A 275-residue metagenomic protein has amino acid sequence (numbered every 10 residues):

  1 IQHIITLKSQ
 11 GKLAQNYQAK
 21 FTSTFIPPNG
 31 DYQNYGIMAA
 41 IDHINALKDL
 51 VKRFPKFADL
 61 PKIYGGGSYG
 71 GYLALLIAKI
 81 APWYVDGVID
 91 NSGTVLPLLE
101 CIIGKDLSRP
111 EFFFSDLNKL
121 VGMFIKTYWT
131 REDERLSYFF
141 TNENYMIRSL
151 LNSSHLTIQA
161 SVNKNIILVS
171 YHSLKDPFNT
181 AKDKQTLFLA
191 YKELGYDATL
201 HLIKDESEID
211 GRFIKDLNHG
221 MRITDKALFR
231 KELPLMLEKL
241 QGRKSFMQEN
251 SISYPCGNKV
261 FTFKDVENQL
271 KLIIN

Functional and structural regions predicted by a protein language model:
I1-F54: Alpha/beta-hydrolase active-site loop
L47, V51, I77-A78, F188: A conserved amphipathic alpha-helix that caps or lines the catalytic cleft of carbohydrate- and lipid-modifying enzymes
P55-S68: Alpha/beta-hydrolase fold nucleophile elbow
L60-P61, D86-G87, I167, D197: Residues at the starts of beta-strands that form the adenosine-phosphate
G70-I77: Hydrolases whose catalytic domains are alpha/beta-hydrolase-1, hotdog thioesterase, or metallo-beta-lactamase-like
K79-N142: Hydrolase active-site cap/lid region
S115, V121-K231, L237-E238, K244-N275: Serine-hydrolase catalytic core
